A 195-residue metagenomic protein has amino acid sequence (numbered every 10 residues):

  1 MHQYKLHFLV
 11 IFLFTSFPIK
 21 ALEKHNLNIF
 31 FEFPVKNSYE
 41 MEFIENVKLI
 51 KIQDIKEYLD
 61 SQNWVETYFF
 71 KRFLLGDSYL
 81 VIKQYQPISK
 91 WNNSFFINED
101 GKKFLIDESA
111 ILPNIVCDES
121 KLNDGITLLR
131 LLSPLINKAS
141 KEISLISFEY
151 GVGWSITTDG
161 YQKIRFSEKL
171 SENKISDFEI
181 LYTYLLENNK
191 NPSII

Functional and structural regions predicted by a protein language model:
M1-L6, F12, F17-I195: Charged, solvent-exposed interaction patches on well-folded alpha/beta domains that mediate macromolecular contacts
